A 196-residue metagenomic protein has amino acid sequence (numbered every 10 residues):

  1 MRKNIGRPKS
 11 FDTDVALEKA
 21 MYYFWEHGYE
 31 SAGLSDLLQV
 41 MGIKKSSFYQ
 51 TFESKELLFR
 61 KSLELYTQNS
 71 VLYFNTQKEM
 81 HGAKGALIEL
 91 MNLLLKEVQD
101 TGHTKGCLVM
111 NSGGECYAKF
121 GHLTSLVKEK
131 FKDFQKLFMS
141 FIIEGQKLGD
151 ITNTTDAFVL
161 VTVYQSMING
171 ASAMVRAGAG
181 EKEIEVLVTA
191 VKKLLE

Functional and structural regions predicted by a protein language model:
M1-F11: N-terminal intrinsically disordered/low-complexity leader segments
M1-K3, M91-K96, K132, K136-E144 (+2 more regions): C-terminal peripheral helix-coil segments that are non-catalytic and often amphipathic
D12-M21, L37, S62-Y66, S70 (+1 more regions): Generic hydrophobic, amphipathic alpha-helix propensity
V15, Y23-L57, K61: Helix-turn-helix
K61, N75-K105, A157-Y164: Hydrophobic alpha-helical connector segments
G85, G121-K147, V159, T189: Amphipathic alpha-helical packing segments from all-alpha helical-bundle domains
D100-H122: Amphipathic alpha-helical segments used for helix-helix packing
K105, M110, N153-M174, A190-L194: Hydrophobic alpha-helical segments that form the core of small-molecule binding pockets and/or dimer interfaces
